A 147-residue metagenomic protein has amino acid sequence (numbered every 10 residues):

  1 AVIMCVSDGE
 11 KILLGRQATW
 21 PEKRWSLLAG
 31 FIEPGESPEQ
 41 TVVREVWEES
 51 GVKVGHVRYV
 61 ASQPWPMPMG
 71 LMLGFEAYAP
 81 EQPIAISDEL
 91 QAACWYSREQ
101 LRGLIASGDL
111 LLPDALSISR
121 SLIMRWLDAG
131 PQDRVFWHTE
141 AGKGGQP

Functional and structural regions predicted by a protein language model:
A1-L27, F31, K53-R58, A77-A79: N-terminal strand-loop-strand
P21-W25, I86-P147: Nudix hydrolase/Nudix homology domain
L28, V42, V46: Hydrophobic alpha-helical positions that pack around
E36: Surface-exposed, charge/polar-rich loops and edge strands
E49-G51: Peripheral (non-transmembrane) domains and long loops of multi-pass membrane proteins
V54, V60, G70-G74, L90-Q91 (+1 more regions): Active-site lining segments that contact anionic ligands and/or coordinate catalytic metals
Q63-S87: Active-site-adjacent beta-strand/loop module that shapes the phosphate/pyrophosphate-binding cleft
